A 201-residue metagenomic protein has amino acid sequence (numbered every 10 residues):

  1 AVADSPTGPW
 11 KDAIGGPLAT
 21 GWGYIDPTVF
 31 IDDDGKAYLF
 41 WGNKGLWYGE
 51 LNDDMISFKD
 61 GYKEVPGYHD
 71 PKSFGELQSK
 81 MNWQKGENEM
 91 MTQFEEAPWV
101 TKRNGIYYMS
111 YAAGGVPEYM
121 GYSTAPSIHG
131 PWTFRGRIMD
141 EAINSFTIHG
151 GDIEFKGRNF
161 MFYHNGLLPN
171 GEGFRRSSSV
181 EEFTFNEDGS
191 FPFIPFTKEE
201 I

Functional and structural regions predicted by a protein language model:
A1-I201: Carbohydrate-active catalytic/glycan-binding domains of CAZyme proteins, especially the secreted or lumenal ectodomains
